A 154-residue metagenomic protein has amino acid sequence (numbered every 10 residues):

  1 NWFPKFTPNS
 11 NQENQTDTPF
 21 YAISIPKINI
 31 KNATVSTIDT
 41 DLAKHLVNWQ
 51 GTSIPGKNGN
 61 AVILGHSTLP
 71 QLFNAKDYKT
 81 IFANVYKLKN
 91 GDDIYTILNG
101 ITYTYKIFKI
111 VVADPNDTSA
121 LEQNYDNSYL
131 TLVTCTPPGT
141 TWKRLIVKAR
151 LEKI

Functional and structural regions predicted by a protein language model:
N1-I154: Solvent-exposed, non-transmembrane regions of membrane-associated and secreted proteins
